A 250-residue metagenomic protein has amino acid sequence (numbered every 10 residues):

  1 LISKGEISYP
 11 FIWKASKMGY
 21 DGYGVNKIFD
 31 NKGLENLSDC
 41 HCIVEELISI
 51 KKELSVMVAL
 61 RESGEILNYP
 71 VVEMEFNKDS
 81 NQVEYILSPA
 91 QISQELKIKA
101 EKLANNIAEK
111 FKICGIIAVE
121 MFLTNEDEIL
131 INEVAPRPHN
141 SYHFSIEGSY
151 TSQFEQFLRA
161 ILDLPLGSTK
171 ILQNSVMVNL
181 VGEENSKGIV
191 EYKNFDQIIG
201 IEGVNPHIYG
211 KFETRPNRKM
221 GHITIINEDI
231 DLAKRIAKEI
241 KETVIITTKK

Functional and structural regions predicted by a protein language model:
L1-V25, N31: A conserved helix-loop-beta module that forms one wall/lid of the active-site cleft in ATP-utilizing catalytic domains
I7-S8, T124-L130, N217-K219: A short, glycine/Asx- and small/polar-enriched loop/turn that sits immediately N-terminal to a beta-strand
P10-W13, C42-E45, I117-A118, P165-G167 (+1 more regions): A short linear hydrophobic-aromatic micro-motif
G24-E126: Internal nucleotide-binding/catalytic subdomain
S80-A90, E133-I146: Short, flexible active-site loops
I98-V119, N125, A135-K187: Active-site "cap" helix and flanking loop/linker of ATP-utilizing ligase/carboxylase catalytic domains
R159-K250: Peripheral (often C-terminal) accessory segments that flank ATP-dependent C-N-forming ligase machineries
